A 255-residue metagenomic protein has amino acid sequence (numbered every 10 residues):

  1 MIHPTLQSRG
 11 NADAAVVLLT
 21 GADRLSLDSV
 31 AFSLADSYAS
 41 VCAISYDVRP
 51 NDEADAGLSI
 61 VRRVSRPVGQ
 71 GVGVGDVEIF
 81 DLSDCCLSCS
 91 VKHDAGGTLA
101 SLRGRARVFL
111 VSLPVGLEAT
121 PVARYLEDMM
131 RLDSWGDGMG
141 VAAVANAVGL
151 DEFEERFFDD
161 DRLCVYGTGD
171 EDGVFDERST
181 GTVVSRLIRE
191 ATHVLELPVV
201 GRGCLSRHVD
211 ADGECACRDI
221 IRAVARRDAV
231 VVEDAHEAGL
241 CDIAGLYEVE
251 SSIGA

Functional and structural regions predicted by a protein language model:
M1-V72, C85-L87, C215, R226-A255: P-loop NTP-binding site
A14, A39, A106, M139-A143 (+1 more regions): Short glycine-/polar-rich loops that comprise or flank the Walker A/P-loop and associated switch/sensor motifs
L19-R24, Y46-R49, V111-L117, V148-L150 (+1 more regions): Structural motif
S29-V30, T120-R124, S206-R207: A short acidic (Asp/Glu
V30-Y38, T98-R103, L126-D133, I188 (+1 more regions): Hydrophobic, Leu/Ile/Phe/Ala-enriched alpha-helical segments that form helix-helix packing faces
D55-A56, G71, D133-W135, G203-C215: Intrinsically disordered, low-complexity coil segments
R63-T180, S185: Active-site-proximal cofactor/substrate-binding loop regions of enzyme domains
E171-A255: C-terminal accessory "lid"/substrate-recognition subdomains
